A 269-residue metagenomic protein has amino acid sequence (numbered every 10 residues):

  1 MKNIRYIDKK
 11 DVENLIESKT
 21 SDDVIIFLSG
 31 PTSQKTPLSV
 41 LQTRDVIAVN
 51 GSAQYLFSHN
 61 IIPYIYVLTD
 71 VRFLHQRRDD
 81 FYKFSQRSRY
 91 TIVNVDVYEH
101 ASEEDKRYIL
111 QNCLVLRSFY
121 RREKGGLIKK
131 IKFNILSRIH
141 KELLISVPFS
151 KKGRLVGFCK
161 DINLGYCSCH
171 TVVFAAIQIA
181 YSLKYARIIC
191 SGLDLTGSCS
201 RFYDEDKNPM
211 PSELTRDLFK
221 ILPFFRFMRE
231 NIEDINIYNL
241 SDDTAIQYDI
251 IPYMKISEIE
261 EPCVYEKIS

Functional and structural regions predicted by a protein language model:
M1-S269: Metal-ion/cofactor- or nucleotide/acyl-coenzyme-handling active-site neighborhoods
